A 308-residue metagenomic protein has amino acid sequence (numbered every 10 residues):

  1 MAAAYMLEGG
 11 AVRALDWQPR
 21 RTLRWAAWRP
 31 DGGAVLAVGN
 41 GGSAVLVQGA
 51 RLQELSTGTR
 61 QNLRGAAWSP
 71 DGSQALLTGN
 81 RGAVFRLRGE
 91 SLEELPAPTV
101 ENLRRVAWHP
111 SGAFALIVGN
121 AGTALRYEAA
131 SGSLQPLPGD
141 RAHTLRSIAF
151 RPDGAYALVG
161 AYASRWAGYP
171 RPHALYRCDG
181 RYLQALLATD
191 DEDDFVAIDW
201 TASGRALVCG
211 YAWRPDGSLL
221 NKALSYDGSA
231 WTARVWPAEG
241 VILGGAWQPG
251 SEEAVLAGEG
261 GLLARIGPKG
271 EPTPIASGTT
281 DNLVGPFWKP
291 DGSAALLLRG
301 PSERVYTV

Functional and structural regions predicted by a protein language model:
M1-V308: Residue-level hotspots at or immediately adjacent to binding/recognition sites across diverse folds
